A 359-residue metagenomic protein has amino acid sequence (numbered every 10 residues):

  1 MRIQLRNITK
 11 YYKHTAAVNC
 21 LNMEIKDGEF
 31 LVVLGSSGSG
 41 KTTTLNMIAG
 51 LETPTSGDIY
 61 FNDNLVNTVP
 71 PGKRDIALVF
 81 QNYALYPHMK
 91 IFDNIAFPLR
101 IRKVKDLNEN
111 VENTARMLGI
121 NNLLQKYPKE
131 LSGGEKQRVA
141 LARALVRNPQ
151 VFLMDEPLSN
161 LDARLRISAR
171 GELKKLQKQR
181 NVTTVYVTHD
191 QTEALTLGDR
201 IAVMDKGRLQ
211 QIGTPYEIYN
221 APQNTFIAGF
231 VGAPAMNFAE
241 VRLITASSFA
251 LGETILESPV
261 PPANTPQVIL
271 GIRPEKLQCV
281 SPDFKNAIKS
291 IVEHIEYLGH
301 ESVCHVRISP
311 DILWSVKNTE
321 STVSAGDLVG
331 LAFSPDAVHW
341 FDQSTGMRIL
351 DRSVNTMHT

Functional and structural regions predicted by a protein language model:
Q4, E24, Y60, G330-A332: ABC ATPase nucleotide-binding domain
L34-S36: The feature captures the beta-strand-to-loop junction immediately N-terminal to the Walker
A49: Helix-to-loop junction immediately C-terminal to a conserved catalytic motif
T55-D58, K206, V338: Conserved coupling/switch loops of ABC nucleotide-binding domains, chiefly the family-specific signature
G57-L65: Conserved ABC transporter NBD signature motif
P71-A77, Q81, L85-F226: ABC ATPase nucleotide-binding domains
P234-N237, A246-T359: Non-catalytic connector elements of ABC transporters
